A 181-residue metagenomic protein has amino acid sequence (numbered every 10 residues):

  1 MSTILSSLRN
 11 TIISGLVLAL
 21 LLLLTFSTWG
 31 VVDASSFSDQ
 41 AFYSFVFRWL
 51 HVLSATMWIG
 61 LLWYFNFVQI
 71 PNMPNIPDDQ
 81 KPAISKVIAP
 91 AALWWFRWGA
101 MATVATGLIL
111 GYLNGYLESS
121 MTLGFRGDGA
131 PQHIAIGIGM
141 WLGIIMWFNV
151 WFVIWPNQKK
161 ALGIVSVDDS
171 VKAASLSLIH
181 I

Functional and structural regions predicted by a protein language model:
T3-L16, F45-R48, A91-A100: Alpha-helical transmembrane segments and their helix-start/interface "positive-inside/aromatic belt" motifs in integral
L18-D33: Alpha-helical transmembrane segments of multi-pass membrane proteins
V31-W49, Y116-H133: Membrane-interface interhelical loops and short amphipathic "cap" helices that link adjacent transmembrane segments
Y43-F67: Functional transmembrane alpha-helices
H51, T103, Q158: Divalent metal-coordination and catalytic microenvironments
I59, F65-D78, K86-I154: Membrane-interface helix-loop-helix modules in multi-pass inner-membrane proteins
N72-A83, A161-L176: Juxtamembrane inter-helical linkers in multi-pass membrane proteins
I179-I181: Conserved small/polar residues in nucleotide/adenosyl-binding loops
